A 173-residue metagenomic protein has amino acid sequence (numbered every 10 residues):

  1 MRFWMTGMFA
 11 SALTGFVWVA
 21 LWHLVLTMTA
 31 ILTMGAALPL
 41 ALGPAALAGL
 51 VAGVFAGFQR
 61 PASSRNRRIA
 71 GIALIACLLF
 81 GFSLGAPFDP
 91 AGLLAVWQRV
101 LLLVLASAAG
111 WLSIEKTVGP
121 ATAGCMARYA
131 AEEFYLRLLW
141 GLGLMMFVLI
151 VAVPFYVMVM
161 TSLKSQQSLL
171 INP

Functional and structural regions predicted by a protein language model:
M1-S162: N-terminal signal-anchor/first transmembrane alpha helix
M160-P173: Hydrophobic alpha-helical transmembrane segments of membrane transport/permease proteins and related membrane-embedded
